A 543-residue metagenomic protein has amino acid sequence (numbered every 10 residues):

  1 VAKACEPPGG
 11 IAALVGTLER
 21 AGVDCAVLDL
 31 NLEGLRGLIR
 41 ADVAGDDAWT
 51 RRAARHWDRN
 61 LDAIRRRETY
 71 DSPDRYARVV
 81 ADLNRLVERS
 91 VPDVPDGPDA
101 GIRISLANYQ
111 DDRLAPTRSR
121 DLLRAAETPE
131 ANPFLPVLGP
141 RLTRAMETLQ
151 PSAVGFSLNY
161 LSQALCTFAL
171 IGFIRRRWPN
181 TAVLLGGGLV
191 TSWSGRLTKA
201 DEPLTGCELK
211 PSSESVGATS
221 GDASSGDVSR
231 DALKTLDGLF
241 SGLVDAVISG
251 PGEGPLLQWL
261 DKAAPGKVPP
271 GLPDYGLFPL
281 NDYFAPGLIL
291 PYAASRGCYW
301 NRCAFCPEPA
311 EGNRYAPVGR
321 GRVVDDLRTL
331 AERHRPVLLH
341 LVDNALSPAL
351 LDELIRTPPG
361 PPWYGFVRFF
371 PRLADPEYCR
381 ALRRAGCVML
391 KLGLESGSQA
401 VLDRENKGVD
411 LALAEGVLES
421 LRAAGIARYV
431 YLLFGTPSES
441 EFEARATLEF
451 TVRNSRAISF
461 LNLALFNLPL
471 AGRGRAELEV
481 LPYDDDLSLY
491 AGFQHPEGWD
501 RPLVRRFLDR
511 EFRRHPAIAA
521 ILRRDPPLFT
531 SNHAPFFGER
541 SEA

Functional and structural regions predicted by a protein language model:
V1, A13-V15, L28-G97, F442-L448 (+1 more regions): C-terminal accessory regions of radical SAM enzymes
V1, A182, S192, V324-A427 (+1 more regions): Conserved SAM/AdoMet-binding glycine-rich loop
V1-V324, E332-R333: Acidic, low-complexity intrinsically disordered segments
L14, L170, I174, T235-L236 (+7 more regions): A general structural detector for well-ordered alpha-helical segments in enzyme core domains, enriched
N31, Y160, L189-T191, A310 (+5 more regions): Active-site-proximal loop/turn and secondary-structure-junction residues that shape catalytic pockets, frequently
S152, D245, V337, V388 (+1 more regions): Conserved acidic residues
A164, L373, S438-T447: Active-site glycine- and acidic-residue-rich loops that bind and position anionic ligands or nucleotide-like cofactors
